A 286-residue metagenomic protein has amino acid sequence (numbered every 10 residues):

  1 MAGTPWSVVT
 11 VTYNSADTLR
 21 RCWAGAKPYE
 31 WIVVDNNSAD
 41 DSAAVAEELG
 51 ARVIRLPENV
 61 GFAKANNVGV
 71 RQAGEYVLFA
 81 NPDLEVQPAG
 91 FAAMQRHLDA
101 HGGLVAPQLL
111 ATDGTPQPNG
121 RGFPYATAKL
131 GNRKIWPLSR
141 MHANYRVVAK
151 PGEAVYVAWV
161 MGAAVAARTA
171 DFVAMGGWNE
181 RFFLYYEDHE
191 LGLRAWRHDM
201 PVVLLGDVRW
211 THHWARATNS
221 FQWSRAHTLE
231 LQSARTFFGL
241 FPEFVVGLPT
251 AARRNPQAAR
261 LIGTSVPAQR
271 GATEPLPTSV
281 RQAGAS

Functional and structural regions predicted by a protein language model:
T10-E30: Short, well-formed alpha-helical segments that are part of the catalytic scaffolds of diverse glycosyltransferases
G25, D35-V45, E58: A conserved acidic beta->alpha catalytic loop
L56-A73: Glycine-rich, basic loop-to-helix element that forms the pyrophosphate-binding segment of sugar-nucleotide handling
V77: Short aromatic/hydrophobic "clamp" motif used to bind/position activated sugar donors
E85-N119: Conserved donor NDP-sugar-binding/catalytic core segment of glycosyltransferases
P124-A158: Short, flexible, basic/aromatic active-site loop/helix in glycosyltransferases
G152, A158-R209: A short, conserved alpha-helix in the catalytic core of glycosyltransferases
E190-S286: Active-site-adjacent helix/loop segment of glycosyltransferases that harbors family-specific signature motifs
